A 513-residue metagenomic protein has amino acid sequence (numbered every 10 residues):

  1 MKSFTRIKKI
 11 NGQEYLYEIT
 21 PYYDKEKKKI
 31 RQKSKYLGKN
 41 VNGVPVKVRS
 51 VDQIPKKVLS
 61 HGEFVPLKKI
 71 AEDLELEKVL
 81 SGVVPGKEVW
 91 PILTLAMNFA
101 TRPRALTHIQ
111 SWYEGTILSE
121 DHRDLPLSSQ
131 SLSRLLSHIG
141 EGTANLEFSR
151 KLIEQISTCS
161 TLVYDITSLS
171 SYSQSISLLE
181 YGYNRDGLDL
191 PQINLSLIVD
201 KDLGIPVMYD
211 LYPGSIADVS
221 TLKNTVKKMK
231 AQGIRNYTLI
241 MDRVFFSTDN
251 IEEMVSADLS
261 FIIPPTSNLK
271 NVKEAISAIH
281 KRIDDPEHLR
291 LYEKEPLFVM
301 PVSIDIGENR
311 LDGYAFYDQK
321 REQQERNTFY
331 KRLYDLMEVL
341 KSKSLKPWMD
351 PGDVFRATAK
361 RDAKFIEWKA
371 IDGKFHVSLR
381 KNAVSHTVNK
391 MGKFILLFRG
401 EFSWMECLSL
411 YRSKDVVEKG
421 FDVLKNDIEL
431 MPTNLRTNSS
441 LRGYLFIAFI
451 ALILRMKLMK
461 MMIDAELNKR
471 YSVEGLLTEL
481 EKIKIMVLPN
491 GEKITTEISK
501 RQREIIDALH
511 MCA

Functional and structural regions predicted by a protein language model:
M1-L178, S196-M208, S215, K223 (+4 more regions): Dynamic "connector" segments at or just before major functional cores
K25, T116-R123, Q155-T158, K201-I205 (+6 more regions): Secondary-structure transition/capping motifs at alpha-helix termini and the adjoining loop/turn into the next element
Q110-G115, D202-I205, Q232-I234, T387-F402 (+2 more regions): Short acidic (Asp/Glu) and glycine-rich catalytic loops that position anionic groups and cofactors
P191, L211, A257-L410, D464 (+1 more regions): An anionic, glycine-rich sequence signature occurring as long contiguous blocks
D210-Q232: Active-site beta-loop-alpha junctions of metal-dependent nucleic acid enzymes, especially the RNase H-like/DDE
I240-D249, S267-K270, S440: Acidic, metal-coordinating catalytic cores used for nucleic-acid/nucleotide bond scission and strand-transfer chemistry
C407-N434: Short amphipathic alpha-helical "interface-anchor" segments enriched in bulky aromatics
T437-M459: Basic, amphipathic alpha-helical segments enriched in Lys/Arg and hydrophobic/aromatic residues
